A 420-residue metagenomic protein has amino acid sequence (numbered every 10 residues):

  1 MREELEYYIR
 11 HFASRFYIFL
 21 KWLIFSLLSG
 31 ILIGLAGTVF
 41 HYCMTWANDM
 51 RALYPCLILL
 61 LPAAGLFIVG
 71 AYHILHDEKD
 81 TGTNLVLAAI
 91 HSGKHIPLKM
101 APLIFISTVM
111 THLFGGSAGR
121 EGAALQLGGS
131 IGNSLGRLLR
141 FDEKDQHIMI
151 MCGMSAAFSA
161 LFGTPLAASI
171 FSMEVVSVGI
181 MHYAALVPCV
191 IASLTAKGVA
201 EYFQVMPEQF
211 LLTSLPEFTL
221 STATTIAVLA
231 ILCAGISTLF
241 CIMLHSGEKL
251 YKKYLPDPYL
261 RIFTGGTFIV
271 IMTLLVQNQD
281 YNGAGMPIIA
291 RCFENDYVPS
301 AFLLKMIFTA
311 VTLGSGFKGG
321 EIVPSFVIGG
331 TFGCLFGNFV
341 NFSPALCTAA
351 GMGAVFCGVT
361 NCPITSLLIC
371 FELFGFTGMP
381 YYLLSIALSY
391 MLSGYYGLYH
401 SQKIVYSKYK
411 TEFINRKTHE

Functional and structural regions predicted by a protein language model:
M1-E420: Alpha-helical transmembrane segments and immediately membrane-proximal extracytoplasmic
